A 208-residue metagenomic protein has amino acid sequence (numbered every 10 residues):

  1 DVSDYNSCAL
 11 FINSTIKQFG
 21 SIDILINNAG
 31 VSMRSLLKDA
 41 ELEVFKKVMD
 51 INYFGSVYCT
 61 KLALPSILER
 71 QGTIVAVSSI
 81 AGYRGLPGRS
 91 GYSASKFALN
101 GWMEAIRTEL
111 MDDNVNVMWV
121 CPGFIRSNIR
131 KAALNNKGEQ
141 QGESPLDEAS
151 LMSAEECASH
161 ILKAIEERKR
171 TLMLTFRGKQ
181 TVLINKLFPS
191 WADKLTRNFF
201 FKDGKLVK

Functional and structural regions predicted by a protein language model:
D1-L10, L42: The beta1-alpha1 cofactor-binding region of Rossmann-like NAD(H)/NADP(H)-dependent oxidoreductases
L36-L37, E41-K47: Substrate-binding pocket helix/loop in short-chain dehydrogenase/reductase
L37-K38, R84-S90: Active-site loop immediately N-terminal to the catalytic Tyr-X3-Lys motif of short-chain dehydrogenase/reductase
T60, S95: Active-site helix of classical SDR
S79: Residue(s) in the substrate-gating loop at a strand-loop-helix junction that position the organic substrate next
R84, A105-N116: Active-site-adjacent segment of SDR/Rossmann-fold oxidoreductases
D112-F176: SDR active-site lid
